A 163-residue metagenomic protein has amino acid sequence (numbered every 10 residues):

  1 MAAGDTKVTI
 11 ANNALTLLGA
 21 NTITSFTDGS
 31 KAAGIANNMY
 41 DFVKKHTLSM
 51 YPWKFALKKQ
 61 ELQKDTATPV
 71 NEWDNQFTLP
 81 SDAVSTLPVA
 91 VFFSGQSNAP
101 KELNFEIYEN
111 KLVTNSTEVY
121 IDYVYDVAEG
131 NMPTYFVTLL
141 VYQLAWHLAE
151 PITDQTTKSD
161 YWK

Functional and structural regions predicted by a protein language model:
M1-D5, T9-I10, G95-K163: Internal mixed-charge
M1-F26: Short, intrinsically disordered N-terminal pre-domain segments
L15-I23, K44, L48, P52 (+2 more regions): Hydrophobic/aromatic-lined pockets within catalytic cores
A20, D28, K58-L62, D126: An acidic- and aromatic-residue-enriched active-site/binding cleft used to recognize and process polar
F26, D74-F77, G130-M132: A generic structural signal for short coil/turn motifs at secondary-structure boundaries
D28-T47, K158-K163: Short secondary-structure subsegments characteristic of cysteine-rich extracellular domains
D41-K44, S49-T117, I121: Acidic, aromatic-lined catalytic clefts of primarily extracellular/periplasmic carbohydrate-active enzymes that remodel
